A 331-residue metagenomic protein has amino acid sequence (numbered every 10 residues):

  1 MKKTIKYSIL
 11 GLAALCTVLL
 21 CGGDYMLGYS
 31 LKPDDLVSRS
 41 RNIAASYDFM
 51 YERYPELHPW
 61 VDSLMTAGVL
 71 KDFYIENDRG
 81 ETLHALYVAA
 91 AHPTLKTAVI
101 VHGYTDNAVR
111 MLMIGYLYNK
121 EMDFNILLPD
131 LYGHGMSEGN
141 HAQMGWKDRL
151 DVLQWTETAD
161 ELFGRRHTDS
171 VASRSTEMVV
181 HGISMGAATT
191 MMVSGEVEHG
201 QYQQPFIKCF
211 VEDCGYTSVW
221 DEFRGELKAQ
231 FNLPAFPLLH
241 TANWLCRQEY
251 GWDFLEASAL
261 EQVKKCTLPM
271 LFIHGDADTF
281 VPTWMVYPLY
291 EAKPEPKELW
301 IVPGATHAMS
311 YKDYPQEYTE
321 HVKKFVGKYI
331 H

Functional and structural regions predicted by a protein language model:
T4-I9, A14-Y74: An N-terminal hydrophobic leader/cap segment in hydrolases
N77-A159: Membrane-embedded segments
I114, A259, L268, P282-E291: Short alpha-helix in the alpha/beta-hydrolase fold that links the catalytic acid
L150-T176: Conserved acidic catalytic loop of the alpha/beta-hydrolase fold
M192-W252: Hydrolase active-site cap/lid region
K265-T267, F272-H274, D278: Short beta-strand/loop motif that positions the catalytic acidic residue of the alpha/beta-hydrolase fold
E291-A308: Catalytic histidine neighborhood in serine/cysteine hydrolases with alpha/beta-hydrolase-type architecture
D313-H331: Catalytic active-site module of serine/aspartate enzymes centered on a nucleophile-bearing elbow/loop
